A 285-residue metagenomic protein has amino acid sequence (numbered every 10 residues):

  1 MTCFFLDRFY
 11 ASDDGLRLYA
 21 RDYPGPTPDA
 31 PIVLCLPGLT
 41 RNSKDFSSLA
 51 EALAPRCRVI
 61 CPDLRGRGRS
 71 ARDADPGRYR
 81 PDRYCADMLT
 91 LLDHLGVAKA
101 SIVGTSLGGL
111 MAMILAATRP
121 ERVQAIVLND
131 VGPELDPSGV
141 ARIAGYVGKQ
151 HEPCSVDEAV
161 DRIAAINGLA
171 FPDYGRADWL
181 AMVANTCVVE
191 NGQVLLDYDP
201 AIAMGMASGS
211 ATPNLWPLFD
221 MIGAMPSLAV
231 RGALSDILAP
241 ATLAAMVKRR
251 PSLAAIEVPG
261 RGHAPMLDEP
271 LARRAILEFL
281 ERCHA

Functional and structural regions predicted by a protein language model:
M1-V33, R56-C57, L277-A285: Alpha/beta-hydrolase fold catalytic core
Y19-R72: Conserved HGGG/HGGXW glycine-rich cap/lid loop of the alpha/beta-hydrolase fold
S48-E51, C61-V103: Active-site loop/oxyanion-hole signature of alpha/beta-hydrolase fold enzymes
D63-R67, G132, P259-G262: Short beta-to-alpha linker loops that shape the active-site pocket of alpha/beta-hydrolase fold enzymes
A98-P137: Conserved hydrolase catalytic core segment
C154-G209: Conserved alpha/beta-hydrolase catalytic His-Asp/Glu region
V189-K248, E257: Conserved serine/cysteine hydrolase catalytic core
R261-P270: Catalytic histidine-centered segment of alpha/beta-hydrolase-like enzymes
